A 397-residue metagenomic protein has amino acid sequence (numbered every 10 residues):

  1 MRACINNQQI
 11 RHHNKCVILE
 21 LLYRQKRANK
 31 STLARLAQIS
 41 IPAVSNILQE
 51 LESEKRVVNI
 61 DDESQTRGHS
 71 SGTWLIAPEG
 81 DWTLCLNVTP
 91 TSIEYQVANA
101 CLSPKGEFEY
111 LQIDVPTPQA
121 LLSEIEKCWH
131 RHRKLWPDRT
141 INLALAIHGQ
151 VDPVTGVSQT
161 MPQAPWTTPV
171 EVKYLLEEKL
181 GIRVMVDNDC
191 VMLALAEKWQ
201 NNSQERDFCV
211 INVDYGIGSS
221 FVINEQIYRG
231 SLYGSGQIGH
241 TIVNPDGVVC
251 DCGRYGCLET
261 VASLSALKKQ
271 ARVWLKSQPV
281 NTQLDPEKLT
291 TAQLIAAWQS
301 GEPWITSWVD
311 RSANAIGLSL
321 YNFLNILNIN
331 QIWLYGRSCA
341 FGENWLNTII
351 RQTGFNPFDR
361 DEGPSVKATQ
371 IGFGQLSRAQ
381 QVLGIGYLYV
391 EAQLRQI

Functional and structural regions predicted by a protein language model:
M1-D62, T66-S70, L75-E109, I113-R139 (+1 more regions): ATP-binding/phosphotransfer module of carbohydrate and carboxylate kinases, centering on a glycine-rich
T91-I93, Q150-D152, G218: Short, acidic Gly/Pro/Ser/Thr-rich loop/turn segments
N99, P153, V222: Short, acidic, Ser/Thr-enriched surface-loop or helix-capping motifs
E107, T117-P118, T167-T168, L175-Q299: Glycine/GP-enriched mid-protein hinge/lid loop-to-helix segment characteristic of carbohydrate kinases
E107-D207, N344-F355: Glycine-rich phosphate-binding loop and adjoining helix at the ATP-binding site of ATP-dependent phosphoryl-transfer
H148-V151, D214-G216, S338-C339: Short glycine-rich anion-binding loops that position phosphate/pyrophosphate groups of nucleotides and phosphorylated
